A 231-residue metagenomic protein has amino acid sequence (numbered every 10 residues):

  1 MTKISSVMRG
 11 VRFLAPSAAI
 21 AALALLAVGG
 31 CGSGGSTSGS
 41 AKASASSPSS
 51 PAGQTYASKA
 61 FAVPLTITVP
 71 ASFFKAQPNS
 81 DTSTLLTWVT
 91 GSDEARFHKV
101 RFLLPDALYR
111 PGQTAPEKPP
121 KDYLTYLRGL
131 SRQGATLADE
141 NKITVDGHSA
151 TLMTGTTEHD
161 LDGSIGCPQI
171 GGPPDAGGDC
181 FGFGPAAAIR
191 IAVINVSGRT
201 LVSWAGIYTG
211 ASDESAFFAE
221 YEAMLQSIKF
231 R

Functional and structural regions predicted by a protein language model:
T2-H98, C180-A186, V193-R231: N-terminal targeting sequences that direct proteins away from the cytosol to non-cytosolic compartments
A71, D106, T157-H159, T209-G210: Non-catalytic surface loops within mature trypsin-like serine protease
V89-P119, L152: A short acidic-to-branched-hydrophobic micro-motif
P111-T114, D139-E140, I207-S215: Second-shell loop/turn segments in exported
A115-Y123, A216-E220: Short amphipathic alpha-helical segments
K121-A192: Signature of long, low-cysteine stretches enriched in small and polar/charged residues
